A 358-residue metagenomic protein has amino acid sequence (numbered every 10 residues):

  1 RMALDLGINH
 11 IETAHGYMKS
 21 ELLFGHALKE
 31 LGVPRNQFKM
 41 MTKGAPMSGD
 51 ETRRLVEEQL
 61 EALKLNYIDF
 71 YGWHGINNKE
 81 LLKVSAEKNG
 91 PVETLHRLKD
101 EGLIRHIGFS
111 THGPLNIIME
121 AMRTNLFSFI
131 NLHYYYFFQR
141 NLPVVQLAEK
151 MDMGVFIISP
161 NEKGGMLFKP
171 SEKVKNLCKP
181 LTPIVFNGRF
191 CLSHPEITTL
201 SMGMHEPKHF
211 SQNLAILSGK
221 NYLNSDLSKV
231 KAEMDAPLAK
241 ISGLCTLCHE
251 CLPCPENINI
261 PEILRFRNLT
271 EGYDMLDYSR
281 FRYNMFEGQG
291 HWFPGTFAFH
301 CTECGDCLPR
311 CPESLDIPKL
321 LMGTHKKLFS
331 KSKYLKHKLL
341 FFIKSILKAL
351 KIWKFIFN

Functional and structural regions predicted by a protein language model:
R1, D5, M47-I157, N161-E162 (+3 more regions): Glycine/proline-rich, positively charged, aromatic-decorated active-site loop/lid region on the catalytic face
R1-F38: N-terminal binding-site loop/beta-alpha segment at the start of enzyme catalytic domains that lines or forms
R1-L4, I8-N9, L28, T124 (+1 more regions): Structured C-terminal cap/extension of enzyme domains
N9-H15, M41-T42, R105-F109, F129-L132 (+2 more regions): Short catalytic-loop micro-motif centered on adjacent basic/acidic residues
H15, K19, G44-M47, H112-G113 (+5 more regions): Short beta->alpha linker loops
Y17, L31-R53, H74: Structural motif corresponding to the early beta-alpha repeats
N36-F38, L126-Y134, K220-S228: Short hydrophobic/aromatic-enriched beta-strand-loop microsegments
